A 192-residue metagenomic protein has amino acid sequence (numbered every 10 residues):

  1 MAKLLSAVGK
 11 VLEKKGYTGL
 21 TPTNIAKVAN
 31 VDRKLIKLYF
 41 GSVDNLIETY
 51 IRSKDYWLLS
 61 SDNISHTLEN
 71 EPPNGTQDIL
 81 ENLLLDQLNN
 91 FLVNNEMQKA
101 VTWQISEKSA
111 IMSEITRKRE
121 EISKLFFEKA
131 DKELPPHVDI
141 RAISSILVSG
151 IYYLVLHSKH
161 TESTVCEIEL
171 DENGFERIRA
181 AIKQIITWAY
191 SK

Functional and structural regions predicted by a protein language model:
K3, A7, V11-N45, T49: Helix-turn-helix
K3, N82, A100, A142-I146: Amphipathic alpha-helical interaction segments
P22, I51-L58: Short, basic, alpha-helical segments at the C-terminal edge of helix-turn-helix-like DNA-binding modules
I47-K54, I115: Alpha-helical DNA-contacting segments of helix-turn-helix folds
Y56, Q77-T102, A110-I111, I151-S158: Helical hydrophobic small-molecule/effector-binding pocket
L58-N63, A100, I105-K132, A142 (+1 more regions): Amphipathic alpha-helical packing segments from all-alpha helical-bundle domains
N63-V93, H137, S144: Hydrophobic alpha-helical connector segments
K124, E128-K132, I140, G150-K192: C-terminal peripheral helix-coil segments that are non-catalytic and often amphipathic
